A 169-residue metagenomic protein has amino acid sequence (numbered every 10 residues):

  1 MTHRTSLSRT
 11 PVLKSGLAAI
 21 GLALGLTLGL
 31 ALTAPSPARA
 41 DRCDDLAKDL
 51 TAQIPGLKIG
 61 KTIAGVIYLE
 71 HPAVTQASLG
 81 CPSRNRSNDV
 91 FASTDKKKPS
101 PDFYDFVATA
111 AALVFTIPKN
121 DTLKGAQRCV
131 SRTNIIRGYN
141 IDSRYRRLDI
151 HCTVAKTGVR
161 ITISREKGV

Functional and structural regions predicted by a protein language model:
M1-K14: N-terminal secretory signal peptides that target proteins for export/translocation
G16-T33: Bacterial N-terminal signal peptides
T33-A40: Sec/Tat signal peptide C-region and signal peptidase I cleavage site
A38, L57-I67, T116-R146: Short glycine-rich, low-complexity/disordered patches
D41-N85: N-terminal secretory signal peptides
D49-P55, S87-S93, I136-Y139, V159-I163: Extracellular/mature segments of secreted proteins
A77, S83-T133: Long, charged/polar, surface-exposed segments that mediate recognition or autoinhibition
N140-K167: Short, exposed beta-strand-loop hairpins at the edges of beta-sheets in extracellular/periplasmic proteins
